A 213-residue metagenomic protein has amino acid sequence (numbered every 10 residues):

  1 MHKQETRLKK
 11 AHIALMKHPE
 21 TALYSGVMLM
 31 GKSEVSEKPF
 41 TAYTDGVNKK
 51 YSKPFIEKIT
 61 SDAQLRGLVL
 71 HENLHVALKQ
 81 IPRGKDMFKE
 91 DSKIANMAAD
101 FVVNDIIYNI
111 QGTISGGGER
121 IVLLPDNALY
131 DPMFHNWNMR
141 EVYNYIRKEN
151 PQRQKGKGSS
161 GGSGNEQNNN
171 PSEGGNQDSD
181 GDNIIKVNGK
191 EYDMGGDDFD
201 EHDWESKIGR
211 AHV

Functional and structural regions predicted by a protein language model:
M1-G67, N73-R210: Short, functionally important secondary-structure microenvironments
